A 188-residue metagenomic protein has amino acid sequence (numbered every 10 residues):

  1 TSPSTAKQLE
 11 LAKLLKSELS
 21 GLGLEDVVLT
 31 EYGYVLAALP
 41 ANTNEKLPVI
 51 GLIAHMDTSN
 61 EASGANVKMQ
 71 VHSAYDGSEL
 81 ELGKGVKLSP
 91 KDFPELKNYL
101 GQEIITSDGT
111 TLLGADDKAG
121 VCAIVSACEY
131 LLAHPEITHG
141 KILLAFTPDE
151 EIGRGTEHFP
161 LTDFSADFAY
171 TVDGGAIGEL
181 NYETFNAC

Functional and structural regions predicted by a protein language model:
T1-E103: Acidic/His- and Gly-rich active-site-bordering loop/insert found across diverse amide/peptide-bond hydrolases
Y32, L47, S165-D167, A187: Sequence-level motif detector for i,i+2 pairs with an aromatic at +2
A54-M56, G174, C188: Short, small-residue-rich loop/turn micro-motifs
V67, F185-A187: Short intrinsically disordered coil segments
K97-F185: Acidic/histidine-rich catalytic neighborhood of metal-dependent amide-processing enzymes
